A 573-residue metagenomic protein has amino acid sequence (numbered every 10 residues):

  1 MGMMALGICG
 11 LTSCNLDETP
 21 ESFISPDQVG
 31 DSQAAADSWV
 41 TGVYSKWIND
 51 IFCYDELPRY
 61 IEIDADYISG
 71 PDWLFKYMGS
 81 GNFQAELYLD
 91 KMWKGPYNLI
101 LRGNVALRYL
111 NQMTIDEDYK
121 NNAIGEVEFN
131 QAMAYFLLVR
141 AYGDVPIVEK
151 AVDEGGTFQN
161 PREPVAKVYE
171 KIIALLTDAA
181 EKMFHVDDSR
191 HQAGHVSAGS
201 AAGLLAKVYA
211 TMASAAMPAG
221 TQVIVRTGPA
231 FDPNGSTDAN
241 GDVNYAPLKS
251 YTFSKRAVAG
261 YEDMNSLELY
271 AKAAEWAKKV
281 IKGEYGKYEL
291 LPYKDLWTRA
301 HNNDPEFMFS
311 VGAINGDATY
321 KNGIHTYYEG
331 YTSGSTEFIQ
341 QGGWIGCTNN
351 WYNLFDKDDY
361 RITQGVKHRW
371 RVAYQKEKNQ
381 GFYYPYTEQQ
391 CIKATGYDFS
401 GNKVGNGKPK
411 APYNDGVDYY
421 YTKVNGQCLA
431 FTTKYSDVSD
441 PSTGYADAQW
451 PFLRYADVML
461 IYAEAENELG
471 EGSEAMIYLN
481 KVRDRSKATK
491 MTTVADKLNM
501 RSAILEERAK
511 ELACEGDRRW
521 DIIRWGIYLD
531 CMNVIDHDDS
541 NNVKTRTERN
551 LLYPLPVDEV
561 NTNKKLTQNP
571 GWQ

Functional and structural regions predicted by a protein language model:
M1-T12, W276: Sec-dependent bacterial lipoprotein signal peptides
C14, P96-L99, K171, F231-N265 (+6 more regions): Long, intrinsically disordered, low-complexity segments
C14-I61, E86-L87, K294, L555-Q573: Membrane-proximal, proline-rich intrinsically disordered regions
Q28-D50, D72-Y142, G156-A198, Y419 (+8 more regions): Conserved, well-structured interaction surfaces
V139-P146, D187, V208-G220, G470: Short coil/turn linking the two alpha-helices of tandem helical-hairpin repeats
D144-V165, A215-A271: Short coil/linker segments at helix-helix boundaries
F355-R454, W572: Flexible, polar/acidic helix-loop-strand segments at domain edges
